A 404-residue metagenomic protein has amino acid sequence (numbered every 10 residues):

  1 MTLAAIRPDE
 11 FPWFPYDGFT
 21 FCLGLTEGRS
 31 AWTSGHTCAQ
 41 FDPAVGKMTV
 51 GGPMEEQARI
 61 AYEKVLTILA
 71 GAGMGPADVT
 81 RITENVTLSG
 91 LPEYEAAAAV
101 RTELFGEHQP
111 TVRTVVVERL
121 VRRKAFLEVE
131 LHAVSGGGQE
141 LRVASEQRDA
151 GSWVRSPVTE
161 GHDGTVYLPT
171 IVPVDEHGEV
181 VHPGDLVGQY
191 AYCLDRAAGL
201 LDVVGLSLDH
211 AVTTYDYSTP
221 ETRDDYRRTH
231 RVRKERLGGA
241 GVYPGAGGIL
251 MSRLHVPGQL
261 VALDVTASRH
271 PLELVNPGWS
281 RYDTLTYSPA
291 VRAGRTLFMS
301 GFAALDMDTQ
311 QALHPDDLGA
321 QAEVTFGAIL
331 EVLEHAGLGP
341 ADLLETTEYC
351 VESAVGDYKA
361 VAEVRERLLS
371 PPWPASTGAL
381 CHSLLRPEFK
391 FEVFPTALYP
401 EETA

Functional and structural regions predicted by a protein language model:
M1-T80, V86-L344, C350-A404: N-terminal presequence-like segments and the immediate start of the first folded domain
